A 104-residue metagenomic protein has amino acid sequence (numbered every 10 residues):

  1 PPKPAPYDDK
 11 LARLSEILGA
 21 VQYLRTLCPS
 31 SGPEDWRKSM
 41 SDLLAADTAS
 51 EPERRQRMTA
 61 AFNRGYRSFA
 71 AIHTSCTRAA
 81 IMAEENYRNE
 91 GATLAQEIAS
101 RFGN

Functional and structural regions predicted by a protein language model:
P1-D42, A92, Q96-N104: N-terminal secretory signal peptides
P33-N104: Compact alpha-helical subdomains of small soluble proteins
